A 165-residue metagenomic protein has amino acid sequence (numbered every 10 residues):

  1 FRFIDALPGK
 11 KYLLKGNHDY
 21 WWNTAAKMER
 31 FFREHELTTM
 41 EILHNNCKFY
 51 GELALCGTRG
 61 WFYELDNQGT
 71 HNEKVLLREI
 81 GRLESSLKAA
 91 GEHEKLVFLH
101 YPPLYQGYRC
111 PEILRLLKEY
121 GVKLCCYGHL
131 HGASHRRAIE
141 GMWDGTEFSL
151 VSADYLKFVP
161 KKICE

Functional and structural regions predicted by a protein language model:
F1-Y50, R109-V122, D144-A153: Core catalytic region of metal-dependent phosphoesterases/phosphodiesterases, especially metallo-beta-lactamase-like
D5, T70-R137: His/acidic metal-ligating clusters that form di-metal
K11, C56-N67: Short, basic/glycine-rich phosphate-binding loops at helix/coil junctions that contact nucleotide phosphates
K11, G16, L55, L83 (+3 more regions): Divalent metal-coordination and catalytic microenvironments
N17-A25, C47-F49, F62-D66, P102-R109 (+2 more regions): Active-site environment of divalent metal-dependent phosphoester hydrolases
Y50-E52, G91: A short, structured loop/turn motif at beta-sheet edges
E52-W61, L96-F98, T146-A153: Active-site-proximal beta-strand elements of phosphoester/diester hydrolases
L150-I163: C-terminal helix-cap and adjacent tail motif
